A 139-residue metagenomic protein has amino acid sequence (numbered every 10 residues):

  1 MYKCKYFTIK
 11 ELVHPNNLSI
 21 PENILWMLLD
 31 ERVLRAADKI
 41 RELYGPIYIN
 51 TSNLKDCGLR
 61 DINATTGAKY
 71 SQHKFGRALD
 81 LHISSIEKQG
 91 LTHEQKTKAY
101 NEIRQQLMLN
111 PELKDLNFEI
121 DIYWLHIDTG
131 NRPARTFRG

Functional and structural regions predicted by a protein language model:
M1-Y44: Active-site acidic/histidine clusters and adjacent loop/turn architecture that either coordinate catalytic ions
I9, I20, I24, I40 (+6 more regions): Weak global preference for isoleucine
P15-E31, T65-T66, T92, K96 (+2 more regions): Short, structured coil/loop segments at alpha-helix boundaries
P15-N16, E22, I49, I62 (+3 more regions): Intrinsic-disorder/low-complexity regions
N17-L18, E31, I62, L116-F118 (+1 more regions): Short linear motifs in intrinsically disordered/low-complexity regions
R32-G67: Extended, low-complexity, intrinsically disordered C-terminal regulatory tails of eukaryotic serine/threonine kinases
A68-L79, I83-G139: Catalytic cores and adjacent binding grooves of peptidoglycan-active enzymes
